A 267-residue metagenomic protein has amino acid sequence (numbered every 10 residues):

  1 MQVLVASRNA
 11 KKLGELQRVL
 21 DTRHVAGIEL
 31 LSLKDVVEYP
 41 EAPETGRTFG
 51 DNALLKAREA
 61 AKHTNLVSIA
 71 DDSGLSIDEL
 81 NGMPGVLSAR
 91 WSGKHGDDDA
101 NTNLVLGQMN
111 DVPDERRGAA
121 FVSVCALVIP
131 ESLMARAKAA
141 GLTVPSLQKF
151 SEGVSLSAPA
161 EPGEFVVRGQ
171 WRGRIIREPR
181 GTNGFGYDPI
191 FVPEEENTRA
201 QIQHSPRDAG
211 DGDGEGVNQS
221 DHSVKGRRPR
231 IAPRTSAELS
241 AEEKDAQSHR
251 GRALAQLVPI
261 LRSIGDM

Functional and structural regions predicted by a protein language model:
M1-L4, A10-L31, D35-M267: Anionic-ligand binding patches
